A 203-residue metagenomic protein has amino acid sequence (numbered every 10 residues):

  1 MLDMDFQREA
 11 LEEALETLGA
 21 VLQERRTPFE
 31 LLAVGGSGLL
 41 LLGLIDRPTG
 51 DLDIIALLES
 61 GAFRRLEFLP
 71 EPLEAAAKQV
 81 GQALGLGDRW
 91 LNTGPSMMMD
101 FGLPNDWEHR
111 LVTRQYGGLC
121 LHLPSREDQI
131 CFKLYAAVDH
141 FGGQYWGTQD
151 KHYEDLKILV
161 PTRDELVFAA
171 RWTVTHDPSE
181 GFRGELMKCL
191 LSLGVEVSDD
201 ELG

Functional and structural regions predicted by a protein language model:
M1-G203: Compositionally biased terminal segments of proteins
